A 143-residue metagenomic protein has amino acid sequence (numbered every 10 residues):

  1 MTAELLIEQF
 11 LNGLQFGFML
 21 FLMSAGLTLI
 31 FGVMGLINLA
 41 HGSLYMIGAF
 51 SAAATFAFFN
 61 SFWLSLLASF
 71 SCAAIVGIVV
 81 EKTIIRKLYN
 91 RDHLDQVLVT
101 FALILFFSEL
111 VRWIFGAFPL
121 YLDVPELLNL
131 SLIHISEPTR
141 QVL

Functional and structural regions predicted by a protein language model:
M1-T2: Short, Lys/Arg-rich, polar N-terminal cytosolic tail immediately upstream of the first transmembrane signal-anchor
L6-T55, T83-D95: Single transmembrane alpha-helix segments in multi-pass membrane proteins
M23-V33, A52, V76-G77, E81-K82 (+4 more regions): Alpha-helical transmembrane segments of polytopic integral membrane proteins, especially the permease/helical cores
T28, T100, T139-R140: Ser/Thr-centric signal marking residues that sit in or immediately flank functional binding/regulatory motifs
F31-L36, F70, L110-P119: Structural signal for alpha-helical transmembrane segments and their membrane-water exit/capping regions in multi-pass
N60-I104, L110: Alpha-helical transmembrane segments within multi-pass membrane transporters and channels
L98, L105-L132: Extracellular/periplasmic helix-loop junction at the C-terminal end of a transmembrane helix in multi-pass membrane
I133-L143: Single conserved hydrophobic/aromatic residue that forms the stacking wall/gate of nucleotide- or nucleobase-binding
